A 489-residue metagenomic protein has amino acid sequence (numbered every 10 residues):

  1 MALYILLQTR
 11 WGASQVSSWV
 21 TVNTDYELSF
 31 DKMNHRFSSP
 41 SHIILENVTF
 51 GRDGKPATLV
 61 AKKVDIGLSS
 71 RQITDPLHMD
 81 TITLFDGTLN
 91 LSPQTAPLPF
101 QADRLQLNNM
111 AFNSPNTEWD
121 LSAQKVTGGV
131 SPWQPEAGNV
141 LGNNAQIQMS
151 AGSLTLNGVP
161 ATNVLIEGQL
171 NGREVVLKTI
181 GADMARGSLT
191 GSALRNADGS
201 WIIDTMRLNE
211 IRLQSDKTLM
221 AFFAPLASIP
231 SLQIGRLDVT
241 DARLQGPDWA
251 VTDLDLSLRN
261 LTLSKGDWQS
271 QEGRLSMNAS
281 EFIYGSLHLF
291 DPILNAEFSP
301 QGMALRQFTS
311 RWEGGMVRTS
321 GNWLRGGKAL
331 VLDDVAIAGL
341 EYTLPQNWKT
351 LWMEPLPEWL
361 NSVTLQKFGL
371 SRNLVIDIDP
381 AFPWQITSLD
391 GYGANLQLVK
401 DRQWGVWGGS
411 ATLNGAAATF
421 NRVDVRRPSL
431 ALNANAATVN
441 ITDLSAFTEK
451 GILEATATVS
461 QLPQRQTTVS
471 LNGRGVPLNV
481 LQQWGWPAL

Functional and structural regions predicted by a protein language model:
A2-P93, Q134, L156-A161, V175 (+4 more regions): Terminal hydrophobic membrane-targeting helix
H42, N47-T49, R104-A111, L141-L170 (+8 more regions): Small-residue helix/turn framework positions
P56-L59, E118-D120, S188, M316 (+2 more regions): Short, mixed charged/polar active-site loops that provide acid/base catalysis or chelate metal/phosphate cofactors
L68-Q72, P132-Q134, T262-K265, Q397-K400: Outer-membrane beta-barrel proteins
I73-P76, A137, Q269, D401-G405: Short loop/turn motifs that connect adjacent beta-strands in outer-membrane beta-barrel proteins
T88, Q94-T127, P132: Non-cytosolic head/periplasmic domains of membrane-anchored proteins
N113-V126, Q245-L263, D377-L396: Short, solvent-exposed loop/hinge segments that bridge or flank secondary-structure elements
